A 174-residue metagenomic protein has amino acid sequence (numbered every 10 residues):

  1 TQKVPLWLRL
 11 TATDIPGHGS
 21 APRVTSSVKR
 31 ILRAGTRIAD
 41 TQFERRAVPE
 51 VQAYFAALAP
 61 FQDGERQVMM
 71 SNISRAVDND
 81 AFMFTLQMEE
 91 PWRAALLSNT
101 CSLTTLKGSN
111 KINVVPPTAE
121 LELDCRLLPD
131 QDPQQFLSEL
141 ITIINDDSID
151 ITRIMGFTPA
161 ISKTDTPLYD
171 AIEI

Functional and structural regions predicted by a protein language model:
T1-L8, G19-T105, V114, P129-I149: Acidic-enriched catalytic cores of C-N bond-cleaving enzymes acting on peptides and small amides
L6, A119-L121: Hydrophobic core residues within well-ordered beta-strands of beta-rich domains
A12, C125-L127: Hydrophobic beta-strand positions in extracellular immunoglobulin-like domains
I15-H18, G156-T158: A short, flexible beta-alpha/helix-coil linker loop
F55, I151-D165: A short beta-alpha structural unit
P60-F61, P116, I161-Y169: Short glycine/threonine-rich loop-to-helix capping motif typified by GTGT followed within a few residues by an Asp-Pro
I172-E173: Phosphate/diphosphate-binding loops
